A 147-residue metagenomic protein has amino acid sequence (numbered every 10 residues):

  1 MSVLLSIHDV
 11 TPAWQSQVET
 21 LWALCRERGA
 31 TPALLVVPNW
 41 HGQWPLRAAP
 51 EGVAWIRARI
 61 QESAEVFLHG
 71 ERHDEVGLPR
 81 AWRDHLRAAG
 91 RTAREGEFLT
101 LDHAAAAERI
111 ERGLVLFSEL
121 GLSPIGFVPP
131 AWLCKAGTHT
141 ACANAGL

Functional and structural regions predicted by a protein language model:
M1-E65: Active-site beta->alpha N-cap acidic-glycine motif
D9-V10, G70, A131-W132: Active-site metal-binding loops of divalent metal-dependent hydrolases
A13-W14, H41-W44, D74-L78, L133-T138: Short catalytic/ligand-binding loop motif for oxyanion handling, primarily in non-cytosolic enzymes, centered on
P32-V36, E65-H69, G121, G126-P129: A structural signal for short, well-ordered beta-strand segments and their strand-loop junctions that often border
R57, A88-E95, A143-L147: Acidic, His- and aromatic-enriched active-site or binding-groove loops in soluble protein domains that engage sugars
V66-D84: Short, solvent-exposed beta-strand-terminating loops
P79-H103: Active-site gating loops and adjacent loop-to-helix segments of metal-dependent hydrolytic enzymes
F98-L147: Catalytic domains of cell-wall/extracellular-matrix polysaccharide-remodeling enzymes, centered on de-N-acetylation
